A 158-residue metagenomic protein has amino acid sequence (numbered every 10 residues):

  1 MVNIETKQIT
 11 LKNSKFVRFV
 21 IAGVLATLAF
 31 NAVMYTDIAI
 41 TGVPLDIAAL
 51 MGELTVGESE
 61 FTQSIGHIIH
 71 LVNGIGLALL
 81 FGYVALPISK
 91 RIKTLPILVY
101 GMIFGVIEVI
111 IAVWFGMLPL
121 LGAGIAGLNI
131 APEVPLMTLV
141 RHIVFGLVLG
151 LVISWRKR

Functional and structural regions predicted by a protein language model:
V2-R158: Juxtamembrane/disordered regions of integral membrane proteins
